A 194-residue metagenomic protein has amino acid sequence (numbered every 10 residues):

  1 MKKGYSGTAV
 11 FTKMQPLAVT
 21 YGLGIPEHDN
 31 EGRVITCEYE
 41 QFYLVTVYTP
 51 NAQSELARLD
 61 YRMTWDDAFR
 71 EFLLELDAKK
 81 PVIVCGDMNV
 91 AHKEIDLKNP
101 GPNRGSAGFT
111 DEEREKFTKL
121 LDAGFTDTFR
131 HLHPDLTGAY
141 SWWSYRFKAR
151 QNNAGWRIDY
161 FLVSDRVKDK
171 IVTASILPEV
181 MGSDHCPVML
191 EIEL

Functional and structural regions predicted by a protein language model:
M1-A52: Structured beta-strand-rich core segments of catalytic domains in phosphoester-bond hydrolases
M1-K2, I25-P26, R150-N153, P178-M181: Short Gly/Pro-enriched turn/cap motifs at secondary-structure boundaries
K3-V19, A139, R146-D169: Conserved beta strand-loop-helix elements of the APE1-like EEP
K13, C37-E40, S164-D165, L190-L194: Active-site beta-strand termini and strand-to-loop segments that position acidic
Q15-P26, T126-F129, V172-P178: Short secondary-structure junctions
G24-I25, P50-D66, G101-S106: Surface-exposed cleft-lining segments at the edges of enzyme active sites
D67-A154, I158: Metal-dependent phosphoesterases centered on the DNase I-like endonuclease/exonuclease/phosphatase
S175-L194: Surface polyanion/phosphate-binding segment centered on an Asp-His-Pro turn
